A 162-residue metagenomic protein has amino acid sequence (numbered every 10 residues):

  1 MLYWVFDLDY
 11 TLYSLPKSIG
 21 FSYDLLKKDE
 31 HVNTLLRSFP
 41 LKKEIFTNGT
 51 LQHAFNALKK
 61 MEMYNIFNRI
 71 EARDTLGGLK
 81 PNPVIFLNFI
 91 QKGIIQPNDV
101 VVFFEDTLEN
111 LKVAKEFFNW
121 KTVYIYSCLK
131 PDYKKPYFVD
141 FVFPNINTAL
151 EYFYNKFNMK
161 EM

Functional and structural regions predicted by a protein language model:
M1-F6, E151-M162: Non-catalytic pre-domain segments flanking phosphatase-related domains
M1-K17: Asp-based phosphoryl-transfer active-site loop
T11, S18, L51-Q52, E109 (+1 more regions): Conserved Rossmann-like nucleotide-cofactor binding loop
G20-I45, F55, K80-P83: Short, acidic loop-to-helix structural element flanking the phosphoryl-transfer center in phosphate-processing enzymes
D29, T47-T50, T107: Helix N-cap/beta->alpha junction signal
L51-V102, K112: Substrate-recognition "cap/lid" segment bordering the active-site pocket of phosphatases
E62-Y64, D74, E109, S127 (+2 more regions): Catalytic phosphate/metal-binding cores of nucleic-acid and nucleotide-processing enzymes, i.e., regions that mediate
V102-P144: Acidic, Mg2+-coordinating phosphoryl-transfer loop and its flanking beta/alpha structural elements, shared across
